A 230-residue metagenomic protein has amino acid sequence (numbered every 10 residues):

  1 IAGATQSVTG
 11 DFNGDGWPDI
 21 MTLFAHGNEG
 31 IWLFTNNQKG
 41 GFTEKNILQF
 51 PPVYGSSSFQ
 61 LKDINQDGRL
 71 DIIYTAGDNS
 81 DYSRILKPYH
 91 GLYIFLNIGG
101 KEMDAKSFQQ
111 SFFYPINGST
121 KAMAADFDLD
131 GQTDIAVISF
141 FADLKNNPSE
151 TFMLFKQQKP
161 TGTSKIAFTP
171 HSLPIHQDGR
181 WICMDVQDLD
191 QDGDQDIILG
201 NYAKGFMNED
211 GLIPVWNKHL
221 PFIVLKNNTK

Functional and structural regions predicted by a protein language model:
I1-K230: Beta-propeller-forming repeat regions
